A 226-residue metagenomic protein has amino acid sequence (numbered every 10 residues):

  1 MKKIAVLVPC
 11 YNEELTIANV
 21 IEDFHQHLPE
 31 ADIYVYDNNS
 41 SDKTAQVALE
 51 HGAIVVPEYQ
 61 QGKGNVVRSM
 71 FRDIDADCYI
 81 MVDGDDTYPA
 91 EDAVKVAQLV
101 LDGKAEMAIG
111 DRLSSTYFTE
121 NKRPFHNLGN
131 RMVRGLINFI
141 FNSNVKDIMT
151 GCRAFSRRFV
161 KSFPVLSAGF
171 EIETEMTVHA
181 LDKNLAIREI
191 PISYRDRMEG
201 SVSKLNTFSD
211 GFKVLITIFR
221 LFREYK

Functional and structural regions predicted by a protein language model:
M1, I140-S143, V165-K226: Hydrophobic helical membrane-anchoring modules
K3-A5, D32, E175: Cell-envelope/extracellular polymer assembly enzymes that use nucleotide-activated donors
N12-Q26: Short, well-formed alpha-helical segments that are part of the catalytic scaffolds of diverse glycosyltransferases
E13-T16, S40, K63: Donor nucleotide-sugar binding loop of glycosyltransferases
D37-A45: A conserved acidic beta->alpha catalytic loop
N38, V82-G84: Active-site acidic Asp-centered loop
Y59-D73, A90-F170, D196-F212: Acceptor/aglycone-binding surface of glycosyltransferases and processive sugar-polymer synthases
Y79: Short aromatic/hydrophobic "clamp" motif used to bind/position activated sugar donors
